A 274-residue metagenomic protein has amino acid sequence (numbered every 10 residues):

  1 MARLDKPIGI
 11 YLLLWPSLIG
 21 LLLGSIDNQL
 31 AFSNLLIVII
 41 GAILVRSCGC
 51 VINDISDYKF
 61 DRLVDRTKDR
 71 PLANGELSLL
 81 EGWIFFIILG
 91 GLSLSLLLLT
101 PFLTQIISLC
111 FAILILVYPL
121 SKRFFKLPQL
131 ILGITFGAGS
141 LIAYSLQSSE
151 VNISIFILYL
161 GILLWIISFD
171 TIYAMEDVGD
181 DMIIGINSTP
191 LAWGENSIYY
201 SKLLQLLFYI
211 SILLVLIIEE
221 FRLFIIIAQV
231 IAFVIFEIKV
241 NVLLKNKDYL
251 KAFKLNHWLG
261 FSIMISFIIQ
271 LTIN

Functional and structural regions predicted by a protein language model:
L4, L18, I40, S47-C48 (+5 more regions): Intramembrane alpha-helical segments
L4-L23, G133-G137, M264-S266: The first (N-terminal) embedded transmembrane alpha-helix
I10-L14, F32-I40, W83-I87, Q105-L109 (+5 more regions): Hydrophobic alpha-helical transmembrane segments
I19-I40, L92-I106, S140-L160, S211-I225 (+1 more regions): Helix-coil boundary and interhelical linker segments in multi-pass alpha-helical membrane proteins
I40-A42, Y58-S108, I183-I226: Multi-pass membrane catalytic core of lipid/isoprenoid biosynthesis enzymes
A42-C50, I115-P119, G161-F169, Y173 (+1 more regions): Alpha-helical transmembrane segments of multi-pass membrane proteins
C48-I52, S56, I167-I186: Membrane-embedded alpha-helices of multi-pass transport/permease systems
I210, L214-N274: Extended hydrophobic alpha-helices typical of membrane-associated regions
